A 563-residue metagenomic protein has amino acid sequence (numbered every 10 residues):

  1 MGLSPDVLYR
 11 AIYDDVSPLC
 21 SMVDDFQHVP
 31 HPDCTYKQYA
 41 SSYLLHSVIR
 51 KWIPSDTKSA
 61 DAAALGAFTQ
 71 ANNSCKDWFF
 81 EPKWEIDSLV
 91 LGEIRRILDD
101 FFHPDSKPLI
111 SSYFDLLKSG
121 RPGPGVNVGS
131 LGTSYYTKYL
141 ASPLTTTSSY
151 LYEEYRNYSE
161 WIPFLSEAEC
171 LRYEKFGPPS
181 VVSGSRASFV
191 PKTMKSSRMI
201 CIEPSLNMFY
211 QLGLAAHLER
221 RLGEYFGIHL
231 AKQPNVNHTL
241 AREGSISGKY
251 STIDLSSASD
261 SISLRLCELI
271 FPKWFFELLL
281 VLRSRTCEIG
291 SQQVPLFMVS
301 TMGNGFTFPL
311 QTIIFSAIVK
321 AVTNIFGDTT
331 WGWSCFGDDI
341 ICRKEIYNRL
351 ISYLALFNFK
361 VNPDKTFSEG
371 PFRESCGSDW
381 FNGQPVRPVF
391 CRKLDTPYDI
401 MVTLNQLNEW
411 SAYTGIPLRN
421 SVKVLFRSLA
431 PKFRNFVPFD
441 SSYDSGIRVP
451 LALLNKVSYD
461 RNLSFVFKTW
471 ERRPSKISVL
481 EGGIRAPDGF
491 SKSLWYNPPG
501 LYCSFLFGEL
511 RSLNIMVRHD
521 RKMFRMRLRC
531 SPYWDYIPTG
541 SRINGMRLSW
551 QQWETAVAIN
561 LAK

Functional and structural regions predicted by a protein language model:
M1, T35, P204, M208-Q211 (+4 more regions): Nucleotide/phosphate-binding sheet-loop regions of phosphoryl- and nucleotidyl-transfer enzymes
M1-S197, T414-K563: C-terminal, non-catalytic extensions of nucleic-acid polymerases
S197-S205, F209, G227, I253 (+4 more regions): Generic amphipathic alpha-helical segments used as scaffolds and interaction surfaces in large, multi-domain proteins
R198-I200, Y210-L212, D260-S263, G383-Q384: Short helix/loop capping segments that flank catalytic or ligand/cofactor-binding pockets
C201, S205-I253: Active-site-proximal segment of RNA-dependent polymerases
Y225-F226, W331, V361-K365, P388: Acidic/polar loop patches that form or flank catalytic/metal-binding clefts of enzymes that bind anionic ligands
S245-F336, I341-F357, D364-W380, A412-I447: Conserved polymerase palm-domain catalytic core
E369-A412: A conserved non-catalytic segment of reverse transcriptases and RNA-directed RNA polymerases corresponding to the late
